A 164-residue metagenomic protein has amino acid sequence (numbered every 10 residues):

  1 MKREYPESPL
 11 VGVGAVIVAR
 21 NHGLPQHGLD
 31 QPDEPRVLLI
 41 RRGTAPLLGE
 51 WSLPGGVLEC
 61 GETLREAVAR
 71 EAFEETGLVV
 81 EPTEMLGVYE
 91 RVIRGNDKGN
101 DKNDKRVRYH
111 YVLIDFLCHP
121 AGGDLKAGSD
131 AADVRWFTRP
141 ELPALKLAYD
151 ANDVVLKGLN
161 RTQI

Functional and structural regions predicted by a protein language model:
M1-V37: Conserved N-terminal beta-strand and adjoining loop/helix that marks the start of the Nudix/MutT-like hydrolase domain
Y5-P9, E50, D101, K105-V112 (+1 more regions): A generic structural micro-feature
A15, M85, F116-C118: A structural signal for short, well-ordered beta-strand segments
I17-V18, L39, C118-P120, W136: Conserved hydrophobic "DFG−1" position in protein kinase catalytic cores
P32-E74: Conserved Nudix-box catalytic region and its N-terminal flanking loop in Nudix hydrolases and closely related
V79-V88: A short coil-to-beta-strand element that immediately follows conserved catalytic motifs
E90-D124: Active-site-adjacent beta-strand/loop module that shapes the phosphate/pyrophosphate-binding cleft
D124-I164: Nudix hydrolase/Nudix homology domain
